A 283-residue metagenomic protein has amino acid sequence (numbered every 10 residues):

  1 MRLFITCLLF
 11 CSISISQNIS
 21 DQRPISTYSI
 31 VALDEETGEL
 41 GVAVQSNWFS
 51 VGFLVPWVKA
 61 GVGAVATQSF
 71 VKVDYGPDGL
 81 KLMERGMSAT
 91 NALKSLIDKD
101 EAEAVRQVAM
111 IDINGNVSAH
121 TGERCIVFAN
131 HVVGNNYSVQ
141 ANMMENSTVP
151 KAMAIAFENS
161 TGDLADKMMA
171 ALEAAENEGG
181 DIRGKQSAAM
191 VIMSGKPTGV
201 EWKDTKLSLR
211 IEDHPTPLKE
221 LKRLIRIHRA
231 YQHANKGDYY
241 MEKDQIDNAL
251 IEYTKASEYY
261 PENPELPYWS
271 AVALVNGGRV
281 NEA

Functional and structural regions predicted by a protein language model:
L3-I13: Sec-dependent N-terminal signal peptides
Q17-R183, M190, E212-N248, T254 (+3 more regions): Alpha/propeptide regions of enzymes that mature by internal proteolysis
K185-S187, K206: Active-site lining segments that contact anionic ligands and/or coordinate catalytic metals
A188-K196: Core structural elements
W202-K203, Q232: Soluble secreted/lumenal catalytic domains with histidine-centered metal-binding or acid-base catalytic motifs
T205-E212: Nucleic-acid 5′ end/cap handling module spanning
Y268-V272: Conserved alpha-helical positions within TPR/SEL1-like repeat arrays
